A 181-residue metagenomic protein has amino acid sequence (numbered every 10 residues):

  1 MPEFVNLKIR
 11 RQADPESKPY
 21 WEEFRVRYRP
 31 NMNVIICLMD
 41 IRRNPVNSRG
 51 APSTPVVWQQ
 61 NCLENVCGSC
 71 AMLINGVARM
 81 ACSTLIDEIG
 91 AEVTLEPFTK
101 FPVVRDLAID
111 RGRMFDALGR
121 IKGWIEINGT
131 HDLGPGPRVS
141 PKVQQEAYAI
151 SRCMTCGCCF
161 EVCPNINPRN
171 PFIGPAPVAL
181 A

Functional and structural regions predicted by a protein language model:
P2-L7: Short structural boundary motif marking the start of a folded domain
I9, I74, P97: Flexible glycine-/small-residue-rich
I9-P15: Short polar catalytic/cofactor-binding loops
S17, S53-D87, A149-P168: Local cysteine-cluster metal-coordination motifs and their immediate loop/turn environment, predominantly Fe-S cluster
Y20-N33: Short, contiguous acidic and Ser/Thr-rich linear segments
M32-T54, V93-A181: Ferredoxin-type iron-sulfur electron-transfer modules in oxidoreductases and energy-metabolism complexes
E88-E92: Extracellular interaction modules
